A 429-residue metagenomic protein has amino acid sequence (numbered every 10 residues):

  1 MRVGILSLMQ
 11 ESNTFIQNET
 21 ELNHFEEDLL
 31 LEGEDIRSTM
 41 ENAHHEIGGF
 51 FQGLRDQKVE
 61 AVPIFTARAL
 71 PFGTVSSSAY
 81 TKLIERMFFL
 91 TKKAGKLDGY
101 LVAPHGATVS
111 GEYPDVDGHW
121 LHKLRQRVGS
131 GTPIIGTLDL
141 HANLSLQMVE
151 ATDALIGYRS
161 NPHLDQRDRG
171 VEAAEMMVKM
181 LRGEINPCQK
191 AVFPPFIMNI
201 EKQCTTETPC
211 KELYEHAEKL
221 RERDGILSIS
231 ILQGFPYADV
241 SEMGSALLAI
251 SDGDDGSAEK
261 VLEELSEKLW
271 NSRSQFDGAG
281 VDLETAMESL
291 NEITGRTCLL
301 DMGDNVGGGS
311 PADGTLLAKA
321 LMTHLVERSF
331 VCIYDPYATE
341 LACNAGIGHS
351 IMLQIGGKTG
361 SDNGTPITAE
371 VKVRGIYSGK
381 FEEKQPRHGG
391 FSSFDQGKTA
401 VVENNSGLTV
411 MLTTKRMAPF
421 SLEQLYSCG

Functional and structural regions predicted by a protein language model:
M1-D56: N-terminal amphipathic/basic leader segments beginning at the initiator methionine
G4-E11, F15-I16, L30, S77-I84 (+5 more regions): Active-site histidine-anchored catalytic micro-motif
L30-E32, P63-F72, A103-H105, L265-R273: Gly-rich Lys/Arg/Thr-decorated short loops/hinges at beta-loop-alpha junctions or inter-strand turns that position
R55-V59, P63, F89-Y100, A286-T297: Glycine-rich phosphate/diphosphate-binding loops that line cofactor/substrate pockets in enzymes
F65-R86: Charged, often glycine-rich, active-site loop that binds/positions anionic groups
L181-C210: Internal, active-site/partner-interface "lid" segment
E201-G407, M411-K415: Hard-cation-handling environments
L408-G429: A C-terminal functional module that forms or caps the active site or interfaces directly with catalytic machinery
